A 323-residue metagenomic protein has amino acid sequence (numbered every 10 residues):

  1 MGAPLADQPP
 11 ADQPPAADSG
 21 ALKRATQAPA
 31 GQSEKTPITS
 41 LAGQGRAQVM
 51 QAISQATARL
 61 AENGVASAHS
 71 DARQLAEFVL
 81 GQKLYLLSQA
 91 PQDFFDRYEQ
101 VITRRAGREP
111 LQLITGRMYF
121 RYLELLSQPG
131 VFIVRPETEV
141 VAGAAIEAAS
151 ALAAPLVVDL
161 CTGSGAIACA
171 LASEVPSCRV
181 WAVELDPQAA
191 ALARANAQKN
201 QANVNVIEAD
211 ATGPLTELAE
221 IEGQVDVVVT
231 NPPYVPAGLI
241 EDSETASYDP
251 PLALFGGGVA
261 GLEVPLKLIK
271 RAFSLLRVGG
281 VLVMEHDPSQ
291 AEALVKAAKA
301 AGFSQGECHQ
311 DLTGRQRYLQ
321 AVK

Functional and structural regions predicted by a protein language model:
A3-Q44, A219-I221: Intrinsically disordered, low-complexity terminal tails and inter-domain linkers enriched for S/T/G/P/D/E
T39, G43-Y98: A short N-terminal interaction module
A76-E147: Conserved AdoMet
E137-E244, K267: Conserved SAM/SAH cofactor-binding pocket of Class I
L185-A191, A246-R277, V281, D287-S289: Glycine-rich S-adenosyl-L-methionine
E208-A209, H286, Q310: Short loop/edge segments at beta-strand edges and connector loops that shape dinucleotide/nucleotide cofactor-binding
D287-A301: Short alpha-helix
A297-K323: Core SAM-dependent methyltransferase catalytic element
